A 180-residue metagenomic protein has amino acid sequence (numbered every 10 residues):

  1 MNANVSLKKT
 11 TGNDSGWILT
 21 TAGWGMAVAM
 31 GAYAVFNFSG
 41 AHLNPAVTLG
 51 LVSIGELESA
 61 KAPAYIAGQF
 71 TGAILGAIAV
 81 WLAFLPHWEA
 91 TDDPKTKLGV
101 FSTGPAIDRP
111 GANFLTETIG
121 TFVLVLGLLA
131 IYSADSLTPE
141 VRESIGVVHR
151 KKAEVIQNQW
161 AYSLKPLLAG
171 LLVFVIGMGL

Functional and structural regions predicted by a protein language model:
M1-L180: Membrane-interface helix-loop junctions and terminal tails of multi-pass membrane proteins
